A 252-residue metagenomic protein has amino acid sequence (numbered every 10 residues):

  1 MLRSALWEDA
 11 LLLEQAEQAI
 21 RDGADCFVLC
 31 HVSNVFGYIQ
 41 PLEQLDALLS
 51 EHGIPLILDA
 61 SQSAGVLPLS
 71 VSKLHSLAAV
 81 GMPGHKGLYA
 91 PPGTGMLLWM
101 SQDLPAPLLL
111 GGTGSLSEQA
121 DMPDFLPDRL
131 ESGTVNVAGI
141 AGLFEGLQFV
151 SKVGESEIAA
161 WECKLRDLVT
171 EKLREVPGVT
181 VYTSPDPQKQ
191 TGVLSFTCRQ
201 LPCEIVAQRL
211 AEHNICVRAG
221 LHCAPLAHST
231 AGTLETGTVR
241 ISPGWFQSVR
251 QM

Functional and structural regions predicted by a protein language model:
M1-M252: Pyridoxal 5′-phosphate
